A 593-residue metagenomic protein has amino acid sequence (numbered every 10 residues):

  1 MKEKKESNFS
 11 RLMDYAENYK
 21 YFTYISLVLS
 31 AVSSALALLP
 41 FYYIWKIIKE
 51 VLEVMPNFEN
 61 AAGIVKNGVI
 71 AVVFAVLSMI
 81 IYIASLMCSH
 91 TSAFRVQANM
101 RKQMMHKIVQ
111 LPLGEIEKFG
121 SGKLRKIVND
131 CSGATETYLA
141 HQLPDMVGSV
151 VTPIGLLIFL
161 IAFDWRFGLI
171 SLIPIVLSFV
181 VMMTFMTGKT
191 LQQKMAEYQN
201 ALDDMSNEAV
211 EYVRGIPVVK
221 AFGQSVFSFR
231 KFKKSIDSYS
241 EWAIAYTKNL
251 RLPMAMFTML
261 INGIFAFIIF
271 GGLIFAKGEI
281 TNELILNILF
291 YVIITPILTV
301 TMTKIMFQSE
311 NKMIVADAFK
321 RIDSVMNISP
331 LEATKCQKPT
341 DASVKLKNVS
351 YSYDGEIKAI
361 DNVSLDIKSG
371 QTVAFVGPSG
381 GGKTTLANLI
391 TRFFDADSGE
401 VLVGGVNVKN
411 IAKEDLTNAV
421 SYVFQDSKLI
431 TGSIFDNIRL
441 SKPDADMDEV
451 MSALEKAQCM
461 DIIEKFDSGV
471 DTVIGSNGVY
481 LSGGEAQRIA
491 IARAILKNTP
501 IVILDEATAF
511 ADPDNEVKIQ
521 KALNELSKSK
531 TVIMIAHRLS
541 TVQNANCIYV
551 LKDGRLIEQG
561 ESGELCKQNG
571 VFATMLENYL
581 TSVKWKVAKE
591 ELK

Functional and structural regions predicted by a protein language model:
M1-A37, M55-N67, S85, S89 (+10 more regions): Membrane-integrated ABC transporters
M13, E17-Y21, L113, D130-L139 (+7 more regions): An intracellular "coupling" helix at the cytosolic face of ABC transporter transmembrane type-1 domains
V32-W45, L77-I80, P144-G188, Y246-T295: A hydrophobic transmembrane-helix motif
L36-W45, F74-S121, R125, N129 (+10 more regions): Juxtamembrane helix-loop junctions of ABC transporter transmembrane domains
K102, H106, E400-G405, N410 (+6 more regions): ABC ATPase nucleotide-binding domain helical subdomain, centered on the C-loop/LSGGQ "ABC signature"
Q224, K248-R251, I297-V325, T334: Cytosolic ends of transmembrane helices, especially the final helix of ABC transmembrane type-1 domains
I390-T391: Helix-to-loop junction immediately C-terminal to a conserved catalytic motif
K521, R538, Q543-K593: C-terminal portion of ABC ATPase nucleotide-binding domains
